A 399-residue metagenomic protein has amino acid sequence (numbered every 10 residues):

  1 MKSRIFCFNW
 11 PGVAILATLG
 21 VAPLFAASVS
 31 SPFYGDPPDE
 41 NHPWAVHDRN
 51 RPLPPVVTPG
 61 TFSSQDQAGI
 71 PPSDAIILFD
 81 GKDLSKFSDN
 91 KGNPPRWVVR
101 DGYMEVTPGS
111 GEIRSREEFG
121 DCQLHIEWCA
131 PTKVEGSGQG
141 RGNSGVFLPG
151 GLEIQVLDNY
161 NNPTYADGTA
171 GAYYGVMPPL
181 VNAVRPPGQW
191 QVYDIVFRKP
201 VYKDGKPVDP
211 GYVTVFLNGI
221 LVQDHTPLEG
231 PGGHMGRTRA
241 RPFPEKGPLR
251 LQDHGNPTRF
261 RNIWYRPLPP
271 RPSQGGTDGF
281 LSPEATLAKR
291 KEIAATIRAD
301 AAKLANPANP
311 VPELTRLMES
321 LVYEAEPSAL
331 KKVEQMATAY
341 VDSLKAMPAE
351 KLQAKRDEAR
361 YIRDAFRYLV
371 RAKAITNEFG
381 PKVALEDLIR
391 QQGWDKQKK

Functional and structural regions predicted by a protein language model:
M1-F8: N-terminal secretory signal peptides that target proteins for export/translocation
R4, A17, P43-V46: A general, composition-driven signal for non-globular sequence regions
P11-P23: Bacterial N-terminal signal peptides
A26-K399: Carbohydrate-interacting regions of secretory-pathway proteins
